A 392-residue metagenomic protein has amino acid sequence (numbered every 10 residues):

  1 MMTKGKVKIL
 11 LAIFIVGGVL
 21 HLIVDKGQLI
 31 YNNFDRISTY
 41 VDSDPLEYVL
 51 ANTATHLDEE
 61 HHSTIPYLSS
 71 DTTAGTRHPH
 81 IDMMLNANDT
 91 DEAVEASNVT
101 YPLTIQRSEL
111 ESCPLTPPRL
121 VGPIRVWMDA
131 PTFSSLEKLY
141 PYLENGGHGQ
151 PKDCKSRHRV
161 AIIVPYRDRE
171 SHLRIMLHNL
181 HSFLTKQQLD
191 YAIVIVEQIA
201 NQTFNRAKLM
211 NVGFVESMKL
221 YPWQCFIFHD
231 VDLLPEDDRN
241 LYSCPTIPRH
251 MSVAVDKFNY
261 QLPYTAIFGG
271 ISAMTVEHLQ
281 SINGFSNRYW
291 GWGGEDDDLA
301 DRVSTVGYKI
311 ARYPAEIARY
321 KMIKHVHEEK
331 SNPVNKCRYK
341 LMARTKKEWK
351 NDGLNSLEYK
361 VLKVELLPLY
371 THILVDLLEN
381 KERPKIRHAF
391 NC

Functional and structural regions predicted by a protein language model:
K4-N52, H56, D71, G75 (+3 more regions): C-terminal catalytic/acceptor-binding lobe
K6-G18, A161, H172-I175, N179 (+2 more regions): Acidic, Ser/Thr-rich intrinsically disordered and amphipathic helical segments
G18, I23-G27, E170, H181-L184 (+6 more regions): Eukaryotic basic, amphipathic alpha-helical target segments in cytosolic regions
R125-K152: Short N-terminal or domain-adjacent regulatory/targeting segments
Y142-G149, R169-L184: Short, well-formed alpha-helical segments that are part of the catalytic scaffolds of diverse glycosyltransferases
K152, R157, V164-I175, I199-N201: Active-site beta-to-alpha loop of glycosyltransferases that engages the nucleotide-sugar donor
H158-V164, L180, A192-I195, G213: Hydrophobic targeting segments
N201, A207-L209, F214-M218, C225-H229 (+1 more regions): Conserved catalytic core of nucleotide-sugar-dependent glycosyltransferases
